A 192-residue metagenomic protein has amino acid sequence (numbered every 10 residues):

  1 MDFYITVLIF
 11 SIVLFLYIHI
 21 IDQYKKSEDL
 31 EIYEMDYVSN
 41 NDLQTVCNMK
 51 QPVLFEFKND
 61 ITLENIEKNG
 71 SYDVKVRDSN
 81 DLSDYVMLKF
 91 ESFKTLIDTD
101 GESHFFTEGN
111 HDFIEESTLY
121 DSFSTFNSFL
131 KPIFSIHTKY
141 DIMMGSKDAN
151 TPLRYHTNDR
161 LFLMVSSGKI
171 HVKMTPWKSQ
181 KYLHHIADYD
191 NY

Functional and structural regions predicted by a protein language model:
M1-Y192: N-terminal accessory scaffold of Fe(II)-dependent oxygenases
